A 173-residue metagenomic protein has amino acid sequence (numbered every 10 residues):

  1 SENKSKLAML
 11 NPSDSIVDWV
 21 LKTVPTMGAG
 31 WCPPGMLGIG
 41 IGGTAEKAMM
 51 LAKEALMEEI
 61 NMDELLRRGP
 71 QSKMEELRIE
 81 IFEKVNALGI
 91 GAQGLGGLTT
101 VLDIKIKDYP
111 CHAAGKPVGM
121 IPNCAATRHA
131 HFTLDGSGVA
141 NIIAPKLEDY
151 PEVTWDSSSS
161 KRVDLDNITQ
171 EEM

Functional and structural regions predicted by a protein language model:
S1-M173: Non-transmembrane, aqueous-exposed alpha-helical and coiled segments at domain scale
